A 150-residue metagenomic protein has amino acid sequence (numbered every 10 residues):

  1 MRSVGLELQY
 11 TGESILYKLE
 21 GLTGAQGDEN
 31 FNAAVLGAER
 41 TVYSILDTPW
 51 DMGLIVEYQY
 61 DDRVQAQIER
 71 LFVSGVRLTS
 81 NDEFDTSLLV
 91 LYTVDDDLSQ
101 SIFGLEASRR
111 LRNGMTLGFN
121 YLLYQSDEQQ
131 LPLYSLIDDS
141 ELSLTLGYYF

Functional and structural regions predicted by a protein language model:
M1-Y60: Signature for the C-terminal beta-barrel architecture of outer-membrane proteins
R2-V4, T11, N30-A34, W50 (+3 more regions): Residues that define the transmembrane beta-barrel architecture of outer-membrane proteins
L6, L36-A38, S74-V76, L105 (+1 more regions): Membrane-embedded beta-strands of outer-membrane beta-barrel proteins, especially the hydrophobic/small aromatic
Y10-G12, R40-V42, L78-D82, R109 (+2 more regions): Residue-level signature of outer-membrane beta-barrel architecture
S14-K18, I45-M52, D82-L88, N113-F119: Repeated loop/turn-to-beta-strand initiation elements of outer-membrane beta-barrel proteins
L16, A25-E29, V42-L46, Y60-A66 (+3 more regions): Gram-negative outer-membrane beta-barrel proteins
L19-T23, L54-Y60, L88-V94, L105 (+1 more regions): Transmembrane beta-barrel strands of outer-membrane/channel proteins
L36-A38, L123, L136-F150: Outer-membrane beta-barrel "beta-signal"
